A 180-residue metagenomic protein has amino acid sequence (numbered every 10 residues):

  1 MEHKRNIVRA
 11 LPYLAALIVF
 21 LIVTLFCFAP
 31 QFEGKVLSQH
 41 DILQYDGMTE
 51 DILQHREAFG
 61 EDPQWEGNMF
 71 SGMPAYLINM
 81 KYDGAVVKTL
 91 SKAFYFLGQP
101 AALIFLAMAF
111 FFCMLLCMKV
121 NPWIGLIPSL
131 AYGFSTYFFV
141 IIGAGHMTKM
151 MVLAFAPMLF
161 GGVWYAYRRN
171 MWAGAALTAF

Functional and structural regions predicted by a protein language model:
M1-A29: Start-transfer (signal-anchor) and selected internal transmembrane alpha helices of multi-pass inner/ER membrane
K4-P12, S91, Y95-F96, V120 (+4 more regions): Juxtamembrane/transmembrane-helix boundary motifs in multi-pass membrane proteins
R9-L17, P100, I104, G125 (+2 more regions): Residue-level signature of transmembrane alpha-helical entry/exit and packing/kink sites in multi-pass membrane
L21-F111, L130-P157: Membrane-interface coil-to-helix junctions
I22, A173-F180: Membrane-interface alpha helices of multi-pass inner-membrane proteins
F28, F112-L116, W164, R168: Membrane-water interface at transmembrane helix exits
L115-F134, R169-N170: Transmembrane-helix signature of polytopic, membrane-embedded enzymes that assemble or transfer cell-envelope glycans
L159-A175: Membrane-interface transmembrane helices that cradle and orient dolichyl/undecaprenyl
